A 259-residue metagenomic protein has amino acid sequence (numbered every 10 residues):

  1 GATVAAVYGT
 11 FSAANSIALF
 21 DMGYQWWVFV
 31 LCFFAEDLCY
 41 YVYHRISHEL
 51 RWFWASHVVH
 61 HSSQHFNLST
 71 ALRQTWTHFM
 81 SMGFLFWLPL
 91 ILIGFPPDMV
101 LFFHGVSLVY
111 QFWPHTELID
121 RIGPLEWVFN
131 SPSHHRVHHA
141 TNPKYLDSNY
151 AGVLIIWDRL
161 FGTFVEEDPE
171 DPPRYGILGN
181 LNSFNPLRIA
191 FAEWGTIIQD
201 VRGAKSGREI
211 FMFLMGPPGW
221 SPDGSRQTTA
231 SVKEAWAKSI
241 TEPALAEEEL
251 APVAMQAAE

Functional and structural regions predicted by a protein language model:
G1-A2, A18, M22-Y175: Membrane-embedded catalytic scaffold of the fatty acid hydroxylase/desaturase
G1-F29, F33, P243, E248 (+1 more regions): Basic, alpha-helical terminal appendages of large translation-related enzymes
H65-S69, T116-E259: Cytosolic/stromal cytosol-facing helical appendages immediately following the last transmembrane segment
